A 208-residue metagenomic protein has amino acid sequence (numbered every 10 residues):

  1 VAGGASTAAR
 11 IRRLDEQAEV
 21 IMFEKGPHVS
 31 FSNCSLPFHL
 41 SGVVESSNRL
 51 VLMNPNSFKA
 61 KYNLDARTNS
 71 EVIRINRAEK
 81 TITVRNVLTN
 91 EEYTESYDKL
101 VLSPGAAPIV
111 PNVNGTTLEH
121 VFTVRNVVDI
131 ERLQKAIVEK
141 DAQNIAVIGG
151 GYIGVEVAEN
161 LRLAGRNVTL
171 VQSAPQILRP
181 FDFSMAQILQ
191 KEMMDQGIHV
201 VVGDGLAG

Functional and structural regions predicted by a protein language model:
V1-G3, R125-N126, I148-G151: Glycine-rich Rossmann-fold phosphate-binding loop(s) that bind the pyrophosphate of adenine dinucleotide cofactors
G3, H28, A107, I153 (+1 more regions): Conserved Rossmann-like nucleotide-cofactor binding loop
T7-A18, K99: A short, Lys/Arg-enriched amphipathic alpha-helix followed by its capping loop at the start of a domain
Q17-E19, K61, R67-L88, E95 (+1 more regions): A Rossmann-like FAD-binding core segment of flavoenzymes
F23-K25, N126, G150, S173: Cofactor-binding loop segments of dinucleotide-utilizing enzymes, especially the Rossmann-like FAD- and NAD(P)+-binding
G26-N48, Q176-L189: Conserved N-terminal glycine-rich FAD pyrophosphate-binding loop of Rossmann-like flavoproteins
N56-A146, G203: FAD-binding core/adjacent interface of flavoenzyme oxidoreductases
R132-F181: Rossmann-like NAD(P)H-binding beta-loop-alpha module
